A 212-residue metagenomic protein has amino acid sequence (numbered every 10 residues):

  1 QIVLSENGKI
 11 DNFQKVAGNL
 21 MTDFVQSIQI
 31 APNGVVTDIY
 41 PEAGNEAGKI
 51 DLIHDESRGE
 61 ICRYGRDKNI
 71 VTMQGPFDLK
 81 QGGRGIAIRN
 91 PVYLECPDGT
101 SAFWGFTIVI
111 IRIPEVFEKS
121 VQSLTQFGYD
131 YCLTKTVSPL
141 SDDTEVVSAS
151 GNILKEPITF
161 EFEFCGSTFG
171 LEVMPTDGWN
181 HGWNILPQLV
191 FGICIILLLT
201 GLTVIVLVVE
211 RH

Functional and structural regions predicted by a protein language model:
Q1-G8, G201, R211-H212: Short intrinsically disordered, low-complexity coil segments enriched in acidic
I2-V173: Intrinsically disordered, low-complexity polar/acidic regions
C132, S150-H212: N-terminal membrane insertion elements
